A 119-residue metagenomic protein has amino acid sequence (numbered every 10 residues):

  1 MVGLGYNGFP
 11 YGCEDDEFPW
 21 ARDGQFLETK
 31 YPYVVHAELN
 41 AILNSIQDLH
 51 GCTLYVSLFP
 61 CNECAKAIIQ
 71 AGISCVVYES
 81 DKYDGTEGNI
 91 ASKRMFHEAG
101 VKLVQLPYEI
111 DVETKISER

Functional and structural regions predicted by a protein language model:
M1-R119: Zinc-dependent deaminase catalytic domain
